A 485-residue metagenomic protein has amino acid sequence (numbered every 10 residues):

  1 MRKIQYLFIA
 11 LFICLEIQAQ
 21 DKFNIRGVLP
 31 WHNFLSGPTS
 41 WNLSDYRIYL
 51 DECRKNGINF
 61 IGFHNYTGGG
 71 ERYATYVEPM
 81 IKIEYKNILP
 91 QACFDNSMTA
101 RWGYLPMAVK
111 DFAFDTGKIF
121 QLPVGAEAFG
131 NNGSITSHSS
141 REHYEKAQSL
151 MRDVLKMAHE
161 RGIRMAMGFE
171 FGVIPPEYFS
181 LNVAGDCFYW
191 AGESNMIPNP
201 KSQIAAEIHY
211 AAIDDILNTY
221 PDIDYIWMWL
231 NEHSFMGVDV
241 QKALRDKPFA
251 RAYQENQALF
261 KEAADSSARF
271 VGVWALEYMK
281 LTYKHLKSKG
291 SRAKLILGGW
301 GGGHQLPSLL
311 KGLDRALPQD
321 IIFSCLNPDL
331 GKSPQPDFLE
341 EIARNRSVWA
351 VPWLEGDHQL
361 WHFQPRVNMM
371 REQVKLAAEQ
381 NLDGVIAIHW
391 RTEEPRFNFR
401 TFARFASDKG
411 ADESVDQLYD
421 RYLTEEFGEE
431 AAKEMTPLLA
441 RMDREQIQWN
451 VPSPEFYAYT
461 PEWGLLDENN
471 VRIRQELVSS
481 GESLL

Functional and structural regions predicted by a protein language model:
M1-A19: Bacterial Sec-dependent N-terminal signal peptides
Q18-I204, P221, W349-P352, D357 (+1 more regions): Feature activates predominantly on carbohydrate-active enzymes
N42, Y76-P79, M196, N218 (+5 more regions): Substrate-binding groove of N-acetylhexosamine-processing glycoside hydrolases
I48-D51, K146-K156, E160, E207 (+4 more regions): Alpha-helical scaffolding segments of alpha/beta enzyme cores, especially the outer helices of TIM-barrel or partial
N59, I223-D224, D383-G384: Short acidic/polar active-site loop segments enriched in Thr and Asp
A184-D186, L244-K247: Flexible, surface-exposed loop regions and adjacent strand-edge segments of Gram-negative outer-membrane beta-barrel
Q241: Structured, solvent-exposed acidic/aromatic patches
